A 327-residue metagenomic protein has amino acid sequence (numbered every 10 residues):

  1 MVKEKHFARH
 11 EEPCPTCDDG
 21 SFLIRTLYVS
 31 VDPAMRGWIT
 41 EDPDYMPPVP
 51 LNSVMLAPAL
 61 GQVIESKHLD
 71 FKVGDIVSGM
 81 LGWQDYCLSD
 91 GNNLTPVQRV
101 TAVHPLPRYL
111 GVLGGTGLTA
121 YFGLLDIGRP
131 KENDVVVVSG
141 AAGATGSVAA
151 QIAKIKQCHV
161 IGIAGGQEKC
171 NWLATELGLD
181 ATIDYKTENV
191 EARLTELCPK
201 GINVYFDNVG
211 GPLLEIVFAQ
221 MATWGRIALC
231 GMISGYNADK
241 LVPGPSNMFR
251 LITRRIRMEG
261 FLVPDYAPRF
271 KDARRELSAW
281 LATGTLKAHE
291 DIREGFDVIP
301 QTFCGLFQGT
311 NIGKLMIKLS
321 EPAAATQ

Functional and structural regions predicted by a protein language model:
E11-V31, I39-W83: Glycine-rich beta-strand-centered segment in the early N-terminal region that forms part of a ligand/cofactor-binding
M55-Q62, K72-G140, T285: NAD(P)H dinucleotide-binding glycine-rich loop of Rossmann-like/cofactor-binding domains, especially the beta1-alpha1
S78, V137, I183, N203-F206: N-terminal Rossmann-like NAD(P) cofactor-binding module of classical short-chain dehydrogenase/reductase
Q84-D85, G165-L173, L241-M248: Short, glycine/polar-rich helix-capping loops at beta-to-alpha or helix-loop-helix junctions that flank or form
L110-E188: Mid-domain Rossmann-like dinucleotide-binding core that forms the NAD(H)/NADP(H) cofactor-binding site
N189-K200: Short amphipathic alpha-helix with an adjacent loop that forms part of the alpha/beta core around
P212-L286, S320-Q327: Glycine-rich phosphate-binding loop and adjacent beta-alpha segment of Rossmann(oid) nucleotide-cofactor-binding
T285-I292, P300-Q327: C-terminal capping/lid region of NAD(P)-dependent oxidoreductase domains
